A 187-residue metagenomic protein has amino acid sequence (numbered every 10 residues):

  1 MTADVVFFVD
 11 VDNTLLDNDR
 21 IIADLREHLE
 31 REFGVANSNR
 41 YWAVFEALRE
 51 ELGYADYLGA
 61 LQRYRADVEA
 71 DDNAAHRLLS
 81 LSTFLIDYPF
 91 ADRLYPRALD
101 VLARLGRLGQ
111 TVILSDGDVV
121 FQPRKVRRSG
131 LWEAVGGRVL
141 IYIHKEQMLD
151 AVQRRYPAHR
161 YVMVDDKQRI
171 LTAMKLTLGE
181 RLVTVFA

Functional and structural regions predicted by a protein language model:
M1-V44: Active-site neighborhood of HAD-like aspartate-dependent phosphohydrolases
T2-A3, R107-G109, R155-H159, L178: Glycine-rich phosphate-binding loop signature in dinucleotide/nucleotide-binding domains
L15, T111, M163-V164: Conserved SAM-binding loop
I21, E32-V35, F45-I86: A metal-dependent, Asp-based hydrolase signature
G59, H76, T83-I113, I143-A151: Short, acidic loop-to-helix structural element flanking the phosphoryl-transfer center in phosphate-processing enzymes
L99-V112, D116-L140: Substrate-recognition/cap helix-loop segment adjacent to the acidic, metal-dependent catalytic center of Asp-based
Q122-P123, E146-D150, I170-T172: Short, well-ordered alpha-helical microsegments
V164-A187: Acidic, Mg2+-coordinating phosphoryl-transfer loop and its flanking beta/alpha structural elements, shared across
